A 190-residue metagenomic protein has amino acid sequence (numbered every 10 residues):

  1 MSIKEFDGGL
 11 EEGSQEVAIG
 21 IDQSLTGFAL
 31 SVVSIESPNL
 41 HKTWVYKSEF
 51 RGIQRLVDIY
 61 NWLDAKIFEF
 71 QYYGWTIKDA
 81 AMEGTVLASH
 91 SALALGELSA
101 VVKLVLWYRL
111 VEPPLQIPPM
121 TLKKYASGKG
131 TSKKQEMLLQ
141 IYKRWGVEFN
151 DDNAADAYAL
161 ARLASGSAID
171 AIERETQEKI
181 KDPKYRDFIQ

Functional and structural regions predicted by a protein language model:
M1-Q190: Phosphate- and other anionic-substrate recognition elements at nucleic-acid/protein interfaces
